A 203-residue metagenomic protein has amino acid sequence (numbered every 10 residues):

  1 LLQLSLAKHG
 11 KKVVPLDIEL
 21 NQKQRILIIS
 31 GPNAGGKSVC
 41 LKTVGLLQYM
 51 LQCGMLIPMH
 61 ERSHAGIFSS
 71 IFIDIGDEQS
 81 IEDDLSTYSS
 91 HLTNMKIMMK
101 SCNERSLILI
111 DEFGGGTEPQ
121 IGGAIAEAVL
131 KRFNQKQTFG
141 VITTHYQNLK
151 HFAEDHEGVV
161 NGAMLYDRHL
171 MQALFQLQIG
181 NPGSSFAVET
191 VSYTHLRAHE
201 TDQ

Functional and structural regions predicted by a protein language model:
L1-R197: ATPase nucleotide-binding head domains, primarily ABC-like/P-loop NTPase cores
A198-Q203: A short, hydrophobic C-terminal helix/tail in secreted or cell-surface proteins
